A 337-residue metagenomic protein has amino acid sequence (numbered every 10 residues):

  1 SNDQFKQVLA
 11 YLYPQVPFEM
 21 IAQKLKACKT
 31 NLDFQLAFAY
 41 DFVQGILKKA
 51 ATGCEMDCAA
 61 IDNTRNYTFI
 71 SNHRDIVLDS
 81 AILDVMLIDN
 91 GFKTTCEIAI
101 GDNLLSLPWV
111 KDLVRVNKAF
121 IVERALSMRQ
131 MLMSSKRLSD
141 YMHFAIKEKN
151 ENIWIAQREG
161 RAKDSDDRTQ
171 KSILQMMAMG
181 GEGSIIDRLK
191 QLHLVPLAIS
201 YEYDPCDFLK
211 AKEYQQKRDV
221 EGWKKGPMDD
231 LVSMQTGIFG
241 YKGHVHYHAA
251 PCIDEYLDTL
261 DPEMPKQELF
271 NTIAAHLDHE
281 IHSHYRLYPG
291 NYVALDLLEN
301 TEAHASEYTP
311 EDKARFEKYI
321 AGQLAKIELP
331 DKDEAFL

Functional and structural regions predicted by a protein language model:
S1-D3, L107, Q170: Polar helix-capping/helix-linker motif
S1-Y67, H73-D84, I88, T95 (+3 more regions): Membrane-anchoring hydrophobic helices of lipid-metabolizing enzymes
D3-P17, A37-D41, T95-N103, S134-A145 (+1 more regions): Short N-terminal helix-initiation segments at or just after the protein's N-terminus
A27-N31, L107, A125-M128, S184 (+2 more regions): Intrinsic-disorder/low-complexity, polar/charged segments
I46-K48, D112-V114, I186, G237-G240: Short, conserved catalytic or adaptor-binding loops enriched in Gly and charged residues
A51-Y67, C96-S106, D187-D207, I327: Short N-terminal secondary-structure initiator segments
E55-E151, R158: Glycine- and small hydrophobic-enriched segments that form the cores of compact globular domains
M131-L337: Non-catalytic C-terminal accessory region of glycerolipid acyltransferases and related lyso-lipid remodeling enzymes
